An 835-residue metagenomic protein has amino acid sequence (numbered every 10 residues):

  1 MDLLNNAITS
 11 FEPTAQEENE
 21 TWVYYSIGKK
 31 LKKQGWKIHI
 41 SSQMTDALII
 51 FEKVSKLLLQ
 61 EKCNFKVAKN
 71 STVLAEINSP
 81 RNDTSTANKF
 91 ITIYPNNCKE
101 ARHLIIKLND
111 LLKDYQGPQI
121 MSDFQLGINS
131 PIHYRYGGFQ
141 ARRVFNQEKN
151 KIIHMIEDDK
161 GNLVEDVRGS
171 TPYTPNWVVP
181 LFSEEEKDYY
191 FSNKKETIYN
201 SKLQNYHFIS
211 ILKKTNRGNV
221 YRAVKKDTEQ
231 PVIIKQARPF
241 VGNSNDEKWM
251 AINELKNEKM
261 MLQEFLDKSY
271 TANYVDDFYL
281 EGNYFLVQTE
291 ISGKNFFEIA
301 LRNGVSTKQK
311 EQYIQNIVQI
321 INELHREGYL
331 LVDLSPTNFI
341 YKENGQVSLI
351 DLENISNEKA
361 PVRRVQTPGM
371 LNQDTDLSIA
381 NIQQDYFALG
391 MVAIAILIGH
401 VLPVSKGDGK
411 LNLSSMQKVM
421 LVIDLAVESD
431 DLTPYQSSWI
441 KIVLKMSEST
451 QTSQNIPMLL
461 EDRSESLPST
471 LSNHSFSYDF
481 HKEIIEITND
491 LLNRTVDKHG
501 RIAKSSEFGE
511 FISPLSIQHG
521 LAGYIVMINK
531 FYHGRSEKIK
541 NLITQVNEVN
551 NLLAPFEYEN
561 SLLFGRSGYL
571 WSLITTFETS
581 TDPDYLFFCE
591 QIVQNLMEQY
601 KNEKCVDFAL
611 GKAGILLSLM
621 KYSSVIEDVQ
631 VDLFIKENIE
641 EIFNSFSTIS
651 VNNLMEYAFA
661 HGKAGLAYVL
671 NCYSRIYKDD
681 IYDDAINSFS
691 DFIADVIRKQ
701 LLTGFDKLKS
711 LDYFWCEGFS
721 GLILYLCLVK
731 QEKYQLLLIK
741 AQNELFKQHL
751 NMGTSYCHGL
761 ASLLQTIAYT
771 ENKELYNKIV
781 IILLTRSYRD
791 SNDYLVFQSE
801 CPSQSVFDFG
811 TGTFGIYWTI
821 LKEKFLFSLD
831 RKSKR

Functional and structural regions predicted by a protein language model:
A7-T21, S183-D227: ATP-binding glycine-rich phosphate-binding loop
W36-M44, I209-I211, N216-K256: ATP-binding glycine-rich loop module of kinase domains
N150-S210: Juxta-kinase regulatory segment immediately upstream of eukaryotic protein kinase catalytic domains
M260-Y270: Structural motif at the C-terminus of the N-lobe alphaC helix and the adjacent alphaC-beta4 loop of the Hanks-type
N273-Y284: Short beta-strand micro-motifs within the conserved protein kinase catalytic domain, predominantly in the N-lobe
Y313-I314: Activation segment signature within eukaryotic-like protein kinase domains
H325-K342: Catalytic-loop of the protein kinase fold
I355-L425: C-lobe/activation-segment region of protein kinase-like
